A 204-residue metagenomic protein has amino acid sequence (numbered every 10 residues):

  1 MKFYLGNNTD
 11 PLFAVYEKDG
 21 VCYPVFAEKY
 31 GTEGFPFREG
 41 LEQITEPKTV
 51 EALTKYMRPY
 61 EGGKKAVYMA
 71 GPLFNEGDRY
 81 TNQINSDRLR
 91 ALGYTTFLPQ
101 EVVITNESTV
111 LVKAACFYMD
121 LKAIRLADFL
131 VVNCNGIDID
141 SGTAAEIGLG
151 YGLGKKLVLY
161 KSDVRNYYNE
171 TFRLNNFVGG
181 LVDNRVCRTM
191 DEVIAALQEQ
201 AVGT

Functional and structural regions predicted by a protein language model:
K2-N8: A short beta-strand micro-motif
L5, E42, A70: Residue-level detector of conserved, well-ordered beta-strand and adjacent loop positions that form binding/recognition
T9-L12, V21: Short acidic/polar mixed-charge low-complexity motifs
P11-Y16, T45: Membrane-topology and secretion signals of cell-surface/extracellular proteins
Y16-G40: Acidic, low-complexity, intrinsically disordered interaction modules
F35-M57: Intrinsically disordered, low-complexity, charged/polar segments
E51-T204: Conserved catalytic or regulatory cores that recognize and/or transform ribose-phosphate-containing ligands
